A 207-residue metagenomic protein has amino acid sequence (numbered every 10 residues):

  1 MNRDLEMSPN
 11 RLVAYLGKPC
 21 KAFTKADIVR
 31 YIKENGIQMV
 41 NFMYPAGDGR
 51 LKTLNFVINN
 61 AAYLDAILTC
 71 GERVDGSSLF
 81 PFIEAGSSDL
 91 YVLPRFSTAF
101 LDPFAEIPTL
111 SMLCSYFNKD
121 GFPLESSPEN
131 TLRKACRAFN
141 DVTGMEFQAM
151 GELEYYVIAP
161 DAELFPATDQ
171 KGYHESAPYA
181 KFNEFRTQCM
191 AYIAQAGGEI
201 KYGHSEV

Functional and structural regions predicted by a protein language model:
M1-S205: ATP/Mg2+-dependent ligation/transfer catalytic cores
